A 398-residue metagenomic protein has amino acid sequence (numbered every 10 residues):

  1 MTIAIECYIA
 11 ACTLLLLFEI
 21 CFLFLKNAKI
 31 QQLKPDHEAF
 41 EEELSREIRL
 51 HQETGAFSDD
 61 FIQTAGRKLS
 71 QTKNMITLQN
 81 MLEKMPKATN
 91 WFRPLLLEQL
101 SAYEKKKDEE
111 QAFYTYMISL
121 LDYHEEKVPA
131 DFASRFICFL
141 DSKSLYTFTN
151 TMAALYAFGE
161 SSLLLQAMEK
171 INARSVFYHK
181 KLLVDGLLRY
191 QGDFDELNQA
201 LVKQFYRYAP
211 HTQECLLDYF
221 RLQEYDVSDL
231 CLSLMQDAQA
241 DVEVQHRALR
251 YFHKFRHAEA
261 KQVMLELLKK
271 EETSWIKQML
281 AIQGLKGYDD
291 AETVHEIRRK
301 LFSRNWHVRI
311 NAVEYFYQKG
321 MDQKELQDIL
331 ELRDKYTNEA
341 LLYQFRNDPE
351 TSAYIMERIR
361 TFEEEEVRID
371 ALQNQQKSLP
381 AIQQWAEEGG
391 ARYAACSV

Functional and structural regions predicted by a protein language model:
M1-H37: N-terminal signal-anchor transmembrane alpha helix of single-pass membrane proteins, serving as the membrane-anchoring
F22-Q111, R304: N-terminal topogenic membrane-targeting module
E53-D60, M279, Q283-V398: Hydrophilic extracytoplasmic domains
D59-Q63, N90-E104, E126-F139, S161-I171 (+7 more regions): Amphipathic alpha-helical scaffolding segments comprising HEAT/armadillo-like alpha-solenoid repeats
L69-E160: Membrane-proximal soluble helical/coiled-coil segments that couple transmembrane anchors to catalytic or regulatory
N80-A88, A112-H124, T149-F158, H179-G192 (+8 more regions): Structural detector for internal amphipathic alpha-helices that build alpha-solenoid repeat scaffolds
K106-D108, K143-L145, S175-V176, Y208-A209 (+6 more regions): Short inter-helical turns and helix N-cap capping residues of alpha-solenoid HEAT/ARM repeat scaffolds
I137-D141, L145-T149, A153-Q199, F205-Y208: Long, contiguous interaction/recruitment modules in multidomain scaffold/adaptor proteins
